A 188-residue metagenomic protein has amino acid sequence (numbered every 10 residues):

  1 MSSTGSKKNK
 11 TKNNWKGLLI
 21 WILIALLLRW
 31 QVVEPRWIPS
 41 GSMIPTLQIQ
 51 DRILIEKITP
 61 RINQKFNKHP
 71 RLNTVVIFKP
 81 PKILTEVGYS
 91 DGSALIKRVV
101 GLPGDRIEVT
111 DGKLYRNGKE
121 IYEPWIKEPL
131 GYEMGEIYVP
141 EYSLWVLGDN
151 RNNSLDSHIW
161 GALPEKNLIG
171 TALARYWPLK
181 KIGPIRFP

Functional and structural regions predicted by a protein language model:
M1-T11: N-terminal Lys/Arg-rich, disordered targeting/topogenic segments
K12-W15, W21, A25-Y138: Feature for secretory/organellar precursors and membrane-associated catalytic proteins
T59, H158-W160, G170-P188: Extracytoplasmic/periplasmic terminal helices and flexible tails
I62, N153-S154: Active-site environment of divalent metal-dependent phosphoester hydrolases
W145: PRPP/pyrophosphate-binding module of the type I phosphoribosyltransferase fold
G148: Phosphate/adenylate-binding glycine loop and adjacent helical scaffold
